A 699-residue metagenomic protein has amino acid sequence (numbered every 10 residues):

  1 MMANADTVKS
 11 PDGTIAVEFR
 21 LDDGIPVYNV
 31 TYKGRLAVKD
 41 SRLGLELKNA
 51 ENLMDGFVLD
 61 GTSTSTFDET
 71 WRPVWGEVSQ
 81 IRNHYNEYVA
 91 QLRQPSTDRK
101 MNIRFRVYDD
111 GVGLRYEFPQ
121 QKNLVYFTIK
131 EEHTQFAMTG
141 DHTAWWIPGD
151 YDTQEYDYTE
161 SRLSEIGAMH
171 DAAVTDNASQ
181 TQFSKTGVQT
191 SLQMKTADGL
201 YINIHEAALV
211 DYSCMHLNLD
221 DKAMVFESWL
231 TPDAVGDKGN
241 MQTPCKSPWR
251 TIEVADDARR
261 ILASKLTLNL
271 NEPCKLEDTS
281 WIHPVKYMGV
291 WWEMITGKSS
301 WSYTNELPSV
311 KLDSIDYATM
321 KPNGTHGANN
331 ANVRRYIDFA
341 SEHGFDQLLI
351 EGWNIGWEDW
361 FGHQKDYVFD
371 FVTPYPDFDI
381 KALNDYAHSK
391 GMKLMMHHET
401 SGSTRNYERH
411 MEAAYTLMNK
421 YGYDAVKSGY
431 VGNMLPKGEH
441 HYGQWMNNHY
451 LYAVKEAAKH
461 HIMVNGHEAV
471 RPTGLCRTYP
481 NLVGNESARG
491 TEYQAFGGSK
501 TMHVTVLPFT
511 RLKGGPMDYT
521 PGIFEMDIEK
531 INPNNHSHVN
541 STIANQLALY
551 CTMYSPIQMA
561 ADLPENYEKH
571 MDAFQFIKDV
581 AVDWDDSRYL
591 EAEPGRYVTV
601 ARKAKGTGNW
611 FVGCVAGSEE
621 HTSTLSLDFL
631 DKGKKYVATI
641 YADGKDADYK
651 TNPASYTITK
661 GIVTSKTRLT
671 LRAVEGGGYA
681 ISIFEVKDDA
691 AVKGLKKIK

Functional and structural regions predicted by a protein language model:
M1-T7: Bacterial Sec-dependent N-terminal signal peptides
T7-E277: N-terminal accessory beta-strand-rich subdomains and adjacent acidic, glycine-rich linkers that precede catalytic cores
A90, D562-F611, D646-N652: Glycan-recognition and catalytic regions of carbohydrate-active enzymes
Q242-R335, H343, Q347: An acidic-aromatic substrate-binding cleft motif
A331-W353, M418-D424: Catalytic domains of carbohydrate-active enzymes, especially glycoside hydrolases
E351-H538, T542: Aromatic- and carboxylate-enriched substrate-binding clefts and catalytic-loop regions of carbohydrate-active enzymes
P594-Y636, Y679-S682: Carbohydrate-binding surface patches
K660-I698: C-terminal beta-strand-rich structural cap/linker in extracellular carbohydrate-active enzymes
